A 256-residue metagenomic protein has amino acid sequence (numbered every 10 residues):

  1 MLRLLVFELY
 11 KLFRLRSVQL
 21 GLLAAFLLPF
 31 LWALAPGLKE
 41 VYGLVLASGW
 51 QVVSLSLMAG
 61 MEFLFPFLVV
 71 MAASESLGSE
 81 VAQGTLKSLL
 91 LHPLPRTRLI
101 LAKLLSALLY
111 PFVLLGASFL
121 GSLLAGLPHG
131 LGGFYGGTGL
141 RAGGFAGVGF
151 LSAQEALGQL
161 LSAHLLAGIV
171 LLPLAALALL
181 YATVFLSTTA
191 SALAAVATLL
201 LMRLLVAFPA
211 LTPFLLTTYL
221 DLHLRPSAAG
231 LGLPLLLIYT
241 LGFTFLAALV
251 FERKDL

Functional and structural regions predicted by a protein language model:
M1-A25: Aromatic- and glycine-rich beta-strand/loop motifs that create alpha-glucan
G21-L28, A190-M202, F214-T218: Central hydrophobic cores of alpha-helical transmembrane segments in multi-pass integral membrane proteins
F26-E75, L101-A175, L179-T183, D221-Y239: Secretory targeting signals
V69-A73, L86, G121, L177 (+3 more regions): Hydrophobic/aromatic residues in alpha-helical transmembrane segments
V70-L90, R96, L256: Transmembrane helix boundary and interhelical loop/hinge segments in multi-pass membrane proteins
R98-L101, F251: Alpha-helix N-cap/helix-start motif at helix boundaries, enriched for small hydrophobics
L180, I238-L256: Junction motif at the cytosolic side of a transmembrane helix
A210-R225: Short hydrophobic, aromatic-rich alpha-helical segments embedded in or entering the lipid bilayer of multi-pass
